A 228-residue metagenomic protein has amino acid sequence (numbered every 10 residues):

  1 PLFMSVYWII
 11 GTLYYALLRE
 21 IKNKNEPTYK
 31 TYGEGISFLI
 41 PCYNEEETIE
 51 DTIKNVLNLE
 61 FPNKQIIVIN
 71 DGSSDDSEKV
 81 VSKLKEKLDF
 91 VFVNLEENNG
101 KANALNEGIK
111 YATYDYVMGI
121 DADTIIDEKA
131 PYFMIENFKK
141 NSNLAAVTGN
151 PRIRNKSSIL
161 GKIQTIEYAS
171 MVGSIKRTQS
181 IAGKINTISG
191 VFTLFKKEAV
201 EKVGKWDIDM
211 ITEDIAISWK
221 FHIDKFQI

Functional and structural regions predicted by a protein language model:
P1-K30: N-terminal membrane-anchoring/stem segments of glycan-assembly enzymes
Y14, A102-N106, K110, Y114-D115 (+2 more regions): Long helical/loop segments within the catalytic core of UDP-sugar-dependent glycosyltransferases, especially the large
I21-N23, E45-N58: Short, well-formed alpha-helical segments that are part of the catalytic scaffolds of diverse glycosyltransferases
E34-S37, Q65, A216: Cell-envelope/extracellular polymer assembly enzymes that use nucleotide-activated donors
E50-D51, D75-L84, K129: Acidic helix N-cap motif at the loop->helix transition within catalytic regions of sugar-transfer enzymes
N55, P62, N70-K79, E97: A conserved acidic beta->alpha catalytic loop
I211-I217: Acidic donor-binding loop at a coil-to-helix junction in glycosyltransferase catalytic cores that engages
